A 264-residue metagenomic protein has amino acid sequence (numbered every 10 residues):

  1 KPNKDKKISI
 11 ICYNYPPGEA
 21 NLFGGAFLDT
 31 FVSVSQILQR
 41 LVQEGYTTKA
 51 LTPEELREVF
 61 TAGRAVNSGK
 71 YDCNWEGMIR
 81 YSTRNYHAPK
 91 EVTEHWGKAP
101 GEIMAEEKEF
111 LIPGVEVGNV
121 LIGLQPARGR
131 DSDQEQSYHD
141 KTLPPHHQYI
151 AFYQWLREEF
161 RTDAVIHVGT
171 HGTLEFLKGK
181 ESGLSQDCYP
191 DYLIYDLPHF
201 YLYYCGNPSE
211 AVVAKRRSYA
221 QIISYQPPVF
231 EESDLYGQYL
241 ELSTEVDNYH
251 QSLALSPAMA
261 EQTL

Functional and structural regions predicted by a protein language model:
K1, M104-E109, Y149-Q154: Short alpha-helical segments and helix-capping/turn motifs at coil-helix boundaries
P2, T47-E55, P257-E261: Flexible, glycine/charged-enriched surface loops at secondary-structure junctions
P2-K4, I112-E116, R157-E159: Solvent-exposed alpha-helices and their adjacent loops that cap or buttress functional pockets in soluble metabolic
D5, V117-N119, S218: Sequence-level motif detector for i,i+2 pairs with an aromatic at +2
K7, L255, M259-L264: Non-catalytic accessory regions outside enzyme or core folds
Y13-L124: Extended, H/D-rich, highly charged conserved domains that either
N21, G25-K49, L121-Q125, S132-A254: Catalytic or ion-translocation cores adjacent to nucleophile or general acid/base/metal-coordination motifs in diverse
